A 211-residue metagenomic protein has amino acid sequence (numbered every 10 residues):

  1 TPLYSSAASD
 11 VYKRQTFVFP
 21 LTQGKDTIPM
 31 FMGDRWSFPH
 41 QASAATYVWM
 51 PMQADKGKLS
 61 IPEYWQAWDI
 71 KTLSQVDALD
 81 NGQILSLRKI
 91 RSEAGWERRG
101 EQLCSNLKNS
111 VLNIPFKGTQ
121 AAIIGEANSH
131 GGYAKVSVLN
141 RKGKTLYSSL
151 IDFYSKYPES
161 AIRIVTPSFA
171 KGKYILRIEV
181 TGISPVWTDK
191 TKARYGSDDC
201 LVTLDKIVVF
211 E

Functional and structural regions predicted by a protein language model:
T1-A8, Y12: Single conserved hydrophobic/aromatic residue that forms the stacking wall/gate of nucleotide- or nucleobase-binding
S9, P39-S43, G125, G196-D198: Short consensus segments that form the blades of beta-propeller domains, in both extracellular/periplasmic
R14-F17: Beta-propeller and closely related beta-sheet repeat lectin domains
F19, T27-S37: Hydrophobic core segments of beta-strands in well-ordered, beta-rich domains
F19-L21, D55: Structural WD40 beta-propeller signal
T27, A45-Y47, G132-A134: Repetitive beta-architecture junctions, highlighting loop-to-beta-strand starts across blade-like repeats
F38-I84: Beta-propeller fold recognition
K71-E211: Glycan-recognition surfaces in beta-rich domains, encompassing non-catalytic CBMs and lectin-like receptor-binding
